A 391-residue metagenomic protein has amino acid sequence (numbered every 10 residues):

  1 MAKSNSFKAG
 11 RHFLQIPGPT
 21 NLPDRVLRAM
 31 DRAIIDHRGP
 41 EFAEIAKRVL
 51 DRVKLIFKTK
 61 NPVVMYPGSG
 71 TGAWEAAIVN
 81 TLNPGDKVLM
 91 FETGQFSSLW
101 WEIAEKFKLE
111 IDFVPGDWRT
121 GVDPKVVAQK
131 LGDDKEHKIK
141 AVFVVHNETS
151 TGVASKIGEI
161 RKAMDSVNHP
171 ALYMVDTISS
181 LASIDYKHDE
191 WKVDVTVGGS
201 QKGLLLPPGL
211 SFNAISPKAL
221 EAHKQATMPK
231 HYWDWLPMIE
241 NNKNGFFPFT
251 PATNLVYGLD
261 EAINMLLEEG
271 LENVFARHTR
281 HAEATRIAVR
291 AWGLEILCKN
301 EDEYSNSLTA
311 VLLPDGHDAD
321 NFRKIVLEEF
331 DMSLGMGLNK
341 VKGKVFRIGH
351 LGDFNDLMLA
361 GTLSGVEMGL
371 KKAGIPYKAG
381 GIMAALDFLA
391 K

Functional and structural regions predicted by a protein language model:
R11-P67, T71: A glycine-/small-polar-enriched, mobile loop at the entrance of the PLP active site in fold-type I
N21-L22, Q201-A291: Active-site C-terminal subdomain of aminotransferase-like
K60-L89, T93, S97-W101: Conserved beta-loop-alpha segment that forms the PLP phosphate-binding cup at the N-terminus of a helix
G121-L181, V195: Active-site phosphate-binding strand-loop segment of PLP-dependent enzymes
D189-Q201: Conserved active-site segment immediately N-terminal to the catalytic lysine that forms the internal aldimine
E295-E329: Conserved PLP-binding catalytic core of the aspartate aminotransferase-like
K340, K344-K391: PLP-dependent enzyme catalytic core of the Aspartate aminotransferase-like
